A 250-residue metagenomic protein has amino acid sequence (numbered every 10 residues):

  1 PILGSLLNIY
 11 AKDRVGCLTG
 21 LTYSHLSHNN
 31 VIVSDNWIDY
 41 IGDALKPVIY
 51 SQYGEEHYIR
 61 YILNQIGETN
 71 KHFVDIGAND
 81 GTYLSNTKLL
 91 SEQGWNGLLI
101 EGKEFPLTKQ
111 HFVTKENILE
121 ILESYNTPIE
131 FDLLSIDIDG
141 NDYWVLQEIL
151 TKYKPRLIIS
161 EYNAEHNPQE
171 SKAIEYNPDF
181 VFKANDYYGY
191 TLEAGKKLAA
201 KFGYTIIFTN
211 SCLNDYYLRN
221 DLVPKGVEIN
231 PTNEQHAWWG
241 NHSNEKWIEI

Functional and structural regions predicted by a protein language model:
P1, P106, D215: A broad, low-specificity signal marking well-ordered, structured residues that form hydrophobic/aromatic
P1-T19, Q235-N244: Boundary detector for helix-to-coil junctions that initiate low-complexity/charged tails
L6, Y10, R14-D39, L89-I100: Short, compositionally biased "basic patch" segments
G16, I49-E56, S135, N185-G189: Generic detection of long, well-ordered alpha-helical segments
G20-H28, V33-E68: Class I SAM-dependent methyltransferase Rossmann-like catalytic core, especially the SAM/SAH-binding loop
A44, K71-F73, D179-F182: A short, structure-level motif marking secondary-structure boundaries and short turns
P47-S124: SAM cofactor-binding core of SAM-dependent methyltransferases, primarily the Rossmann-like beta-alpha-beta module
W95, I129-I136, G140-I250: Conserved acidic-Pro-Pro-aromatic motif
